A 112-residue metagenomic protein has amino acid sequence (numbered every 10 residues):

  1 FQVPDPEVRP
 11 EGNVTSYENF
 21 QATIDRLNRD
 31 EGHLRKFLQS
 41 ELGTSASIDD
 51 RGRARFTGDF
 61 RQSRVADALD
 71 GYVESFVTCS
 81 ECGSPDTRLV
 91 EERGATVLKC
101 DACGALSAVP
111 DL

Functional and structural regions predicted by a protein language model:
F1-G71: Long, charged N-terminal interaction/targeting segments
R51-L112: Cys/His-clustered metal-coordination modules, chiefly Zn-binding fingers
